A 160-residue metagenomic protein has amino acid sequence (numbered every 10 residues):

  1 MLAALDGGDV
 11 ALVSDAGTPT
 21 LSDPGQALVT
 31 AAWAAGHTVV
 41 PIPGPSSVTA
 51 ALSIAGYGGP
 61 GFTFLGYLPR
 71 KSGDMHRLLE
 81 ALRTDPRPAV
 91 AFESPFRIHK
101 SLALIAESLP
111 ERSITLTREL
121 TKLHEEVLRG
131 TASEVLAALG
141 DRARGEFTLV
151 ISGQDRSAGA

Functional and structural regions predicted by a protein language model:
M1-I42: Class I S-adenosyl-L-methionine
M1-L5, R77-A81, V127-V135: Short, surface-exposed amphipathic charged segments that create phosphate/polyanion-binding patches used for binding
A4-D6, L28-V29, A55-P60, S108-L109 (+1 more regions): Short, hinge-like loop/turn segments at secondary-structure boundaries
G8-V10, R87-A160: A contiguous loop/helix-start segment that scaffolds small-molecule binding in enzyme catalytic cores
S14, P41-G44, A91, L116: General beta-strand structural signal in soluble alpha/beta enzymes
P19, S46-T49, K122-L123: Short gly/pro/ser/thr-enriched loop/turn and capping motifs at secondary-structure boundaries
D23, A51-I54, M75-R77, S101-A103 (+1 more regions): Short, well-ordered secondary-structure micro-motifs
Q26-D85: Class I SAM-dependent methyltransferase SAM-binding "motif I" and its flanking Rossmann-like core
